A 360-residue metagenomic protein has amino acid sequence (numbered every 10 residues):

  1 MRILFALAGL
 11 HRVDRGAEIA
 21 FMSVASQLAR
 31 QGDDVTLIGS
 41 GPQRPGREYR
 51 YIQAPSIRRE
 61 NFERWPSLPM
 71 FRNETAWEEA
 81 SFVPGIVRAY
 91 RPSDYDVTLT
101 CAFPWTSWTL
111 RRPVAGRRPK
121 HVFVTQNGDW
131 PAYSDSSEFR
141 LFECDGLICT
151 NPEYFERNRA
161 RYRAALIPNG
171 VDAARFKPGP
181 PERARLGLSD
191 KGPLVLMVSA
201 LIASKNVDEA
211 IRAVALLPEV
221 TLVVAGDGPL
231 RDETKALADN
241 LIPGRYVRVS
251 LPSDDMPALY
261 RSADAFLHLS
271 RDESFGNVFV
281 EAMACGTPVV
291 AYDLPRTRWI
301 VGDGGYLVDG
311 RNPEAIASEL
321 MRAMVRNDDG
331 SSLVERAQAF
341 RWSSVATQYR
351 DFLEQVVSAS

Functional and structural regions predicted by a protein language model:
L4, L188-K205, I211-A215, V223: Conserved donor-binding/catalytic core segment of Leloir-type glycosyltransferases
E153, G170: Carbohydrate-associated surface elements
K177-S189, G330: A short helix/loop element that forms part of the nucleotide-sugar donor recognition site in Leloir-type
K235-L251: Nucleotide-activated donor-binding/catalytic signature segment of Leloir-type glycosyltransferases, i.e., the conserved
L251, A258-A263: Short alpha-helical donor nucleotide-sugar binding micro-motif in glycosyltransferases
P252, R271: Aromatic "clamp/platform" in nucleotide-sugar-dependent glycosyltransferases that forms part of the donor/acceptor
P288-A291: Short hydrophobic beta-strand element within catalytic cores of glycosyltransferases and related nucleotide-activated
Y306-P313, M321-N327: Conserved acidic donor-binding segment of nucleotide-sugar-dependent glycosyltransferases
